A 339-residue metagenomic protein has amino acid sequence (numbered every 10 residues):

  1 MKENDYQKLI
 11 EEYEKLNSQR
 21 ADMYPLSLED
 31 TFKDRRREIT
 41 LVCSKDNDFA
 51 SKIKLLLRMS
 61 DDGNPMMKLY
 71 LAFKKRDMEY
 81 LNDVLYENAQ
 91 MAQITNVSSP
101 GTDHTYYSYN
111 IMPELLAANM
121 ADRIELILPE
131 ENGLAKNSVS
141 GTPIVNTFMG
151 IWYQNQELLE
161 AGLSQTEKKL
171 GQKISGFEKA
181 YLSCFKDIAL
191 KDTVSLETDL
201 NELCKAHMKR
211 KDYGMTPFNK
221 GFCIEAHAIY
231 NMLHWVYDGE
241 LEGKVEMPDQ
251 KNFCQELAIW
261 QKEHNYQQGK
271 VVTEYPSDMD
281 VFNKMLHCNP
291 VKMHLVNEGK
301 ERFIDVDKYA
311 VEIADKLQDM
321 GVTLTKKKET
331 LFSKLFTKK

Functional and structural regions predicted by a protein language model:
M1-L26, R36, G176-A180, T198-E202 (+2 more regions): Terminal, non-catalytic domain-edge segments
E14-M215: Eukaryote-skewed repeat-based solenoidal scaffolds used as protein-protein interaction platforms, primarily
